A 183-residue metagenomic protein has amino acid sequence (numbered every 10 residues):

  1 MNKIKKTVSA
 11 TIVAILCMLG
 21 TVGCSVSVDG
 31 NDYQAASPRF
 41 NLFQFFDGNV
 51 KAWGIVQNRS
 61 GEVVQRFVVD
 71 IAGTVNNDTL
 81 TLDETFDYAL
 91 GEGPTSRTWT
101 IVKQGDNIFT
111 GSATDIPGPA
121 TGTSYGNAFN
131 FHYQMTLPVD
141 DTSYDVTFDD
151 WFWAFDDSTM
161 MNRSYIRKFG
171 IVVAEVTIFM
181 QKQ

Functional and structural regions predicted by a protein language model:
N2-I12: Bacterial N-terminal signal peptides that target proteins for export
G20-G23: C-terminal motif of bacterial Sec signal peptides marking the signal peptidase cleavage site
S25-S27: Bacterial signal peptide processing site
Y33-N49: N-terminal helix-cap/turn-to-beta initiation motif at the start of protein domains
W53, Q57-V139: Central antiparallel beta-sheet cores of small beta-barrel/beta-sandwich binding domains
V63-V69, S143-F148, V172-A174: Amphipathic hydrophobic-ligand
T147-Q183: Glycine-rich, aromatic-bearing surface loops/beta-hairpins
